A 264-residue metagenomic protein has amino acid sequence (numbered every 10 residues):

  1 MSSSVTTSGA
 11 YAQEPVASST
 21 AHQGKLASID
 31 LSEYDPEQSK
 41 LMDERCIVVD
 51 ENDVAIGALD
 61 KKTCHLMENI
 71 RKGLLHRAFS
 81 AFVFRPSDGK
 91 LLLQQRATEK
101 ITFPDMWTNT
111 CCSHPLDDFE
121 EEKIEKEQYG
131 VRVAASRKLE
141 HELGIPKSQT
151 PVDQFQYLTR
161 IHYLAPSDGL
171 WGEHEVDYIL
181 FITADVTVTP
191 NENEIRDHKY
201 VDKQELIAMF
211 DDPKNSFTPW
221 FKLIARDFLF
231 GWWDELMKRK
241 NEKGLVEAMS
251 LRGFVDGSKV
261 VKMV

Functional and structural regions predicted by a protein language model:
S2-D30, W107, C111, D117 (+1 more regions): Nudix hydrolase/Nudix homology domain
S28-I29, K62-A78, F82, S87-R137 (+1 more regions): Conserved Nudix-box catalytic region and its N-terminal flanking loop in Nudix hydrolases and closely related
E37-L41, K72-L75: Short loop/turn motifs at secondary-structure junctions and domain boundaries
D43-R45, A78-F79, G130, R196: Short loop/turn microsegments at loop-to-beta-strand junctions
E44-D60: Active-site and channel-lining beta-strand-loop segments that bind or position nucleotide-derived/phosphorylated
I56-G57, L92, D177: Generic structural signal for well-ordered beta-strand positions
K147-T159: A short coil-to-beta-strand element that immediately follows conserved catalytic motifs
